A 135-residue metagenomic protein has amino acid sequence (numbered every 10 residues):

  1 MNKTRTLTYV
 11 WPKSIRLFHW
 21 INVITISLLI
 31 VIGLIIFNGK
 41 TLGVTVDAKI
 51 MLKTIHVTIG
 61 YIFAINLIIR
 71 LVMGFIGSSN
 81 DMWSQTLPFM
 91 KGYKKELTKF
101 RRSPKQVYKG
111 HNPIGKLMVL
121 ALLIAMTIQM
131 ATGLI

Functional and structural regions predicted by a protein language model:
M1-I135: Membrane-embedded alpha-helical bundles that constitute the cytochrome b-like, heme-associated redox core of multi-pass
